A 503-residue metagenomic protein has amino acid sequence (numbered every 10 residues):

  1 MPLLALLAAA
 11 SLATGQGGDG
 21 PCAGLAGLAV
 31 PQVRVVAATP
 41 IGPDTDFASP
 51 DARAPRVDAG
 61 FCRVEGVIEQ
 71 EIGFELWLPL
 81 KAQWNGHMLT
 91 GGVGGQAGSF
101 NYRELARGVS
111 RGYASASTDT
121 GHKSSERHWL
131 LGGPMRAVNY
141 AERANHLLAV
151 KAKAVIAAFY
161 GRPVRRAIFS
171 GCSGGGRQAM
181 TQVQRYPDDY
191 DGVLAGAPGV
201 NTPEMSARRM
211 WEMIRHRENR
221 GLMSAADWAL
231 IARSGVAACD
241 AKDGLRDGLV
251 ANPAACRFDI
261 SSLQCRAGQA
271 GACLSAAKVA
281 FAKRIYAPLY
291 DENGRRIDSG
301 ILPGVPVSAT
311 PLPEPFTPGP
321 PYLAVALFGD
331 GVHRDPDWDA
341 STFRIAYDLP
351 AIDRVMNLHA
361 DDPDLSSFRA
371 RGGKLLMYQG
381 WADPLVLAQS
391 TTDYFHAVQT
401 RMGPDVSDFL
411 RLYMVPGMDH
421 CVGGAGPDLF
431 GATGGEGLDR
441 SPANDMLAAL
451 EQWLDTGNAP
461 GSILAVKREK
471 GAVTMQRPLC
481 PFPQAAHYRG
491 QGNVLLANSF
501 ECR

Functional and structural regions predicted by a protein language model:
P2-L12: Sec-dependent N-terminal signal peptides
A10-G86, Y102-R103, L245-V250, D259-P336 (+2 more regions): Catalytic-loop region of hydrolases
N85, G94-V164, A207-R208, R215-E218 (+3 more regions): Cap/lid segment of the alpha/beta-hydrolase catalytic domain
S170-G175, A179, D383: Gly/Ala-rich beta-loop-alpha elbow adjacent to hydrolase catalytic centers
T181-V183, D188-Y290, D428-N444: A catalytic-pocket lid/entrance helix-loop region that shapes and gates access to the active site across common
L376-Q379: Short beta-strand/loop motif that positions the catalytic acidic residue of the alpha/beta-hydrolase fold
L385-Q389: Conserved alpha/beta-hydrolase "acid-adjacent" motif
T400-G423: Catalytic histidine neighborhood in serine/cysteine hydrolases with alpha/beta-hydrolase-type architecture
